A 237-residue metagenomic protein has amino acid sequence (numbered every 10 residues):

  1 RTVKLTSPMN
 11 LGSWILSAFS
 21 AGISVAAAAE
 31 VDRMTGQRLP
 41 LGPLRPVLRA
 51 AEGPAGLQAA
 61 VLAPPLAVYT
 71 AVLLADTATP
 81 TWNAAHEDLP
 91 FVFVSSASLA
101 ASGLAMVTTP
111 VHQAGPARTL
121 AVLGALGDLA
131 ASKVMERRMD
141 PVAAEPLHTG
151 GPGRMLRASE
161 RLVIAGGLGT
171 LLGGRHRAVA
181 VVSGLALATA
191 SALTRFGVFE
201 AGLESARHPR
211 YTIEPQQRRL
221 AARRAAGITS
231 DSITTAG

Functional and structural regions predicted by a protein language model:
R1-G237: Short amphipathic, positively biased membrane-proximal segments that drive organelle/inner-membrane targeting
